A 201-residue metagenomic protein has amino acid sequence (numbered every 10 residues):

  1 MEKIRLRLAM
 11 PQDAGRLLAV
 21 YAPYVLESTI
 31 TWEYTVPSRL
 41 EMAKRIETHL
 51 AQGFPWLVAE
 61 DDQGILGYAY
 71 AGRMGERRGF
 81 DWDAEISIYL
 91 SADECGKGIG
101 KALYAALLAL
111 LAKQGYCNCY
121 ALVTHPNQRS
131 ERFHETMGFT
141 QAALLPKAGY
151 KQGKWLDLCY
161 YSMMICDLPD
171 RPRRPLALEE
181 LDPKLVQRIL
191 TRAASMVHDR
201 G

Functional and structural regions predicted by a protein language model:
E2-I4, Q63-Y68, L156: Glycine-rich phosphate/pyrophosphate-binding loop shared by adenosine-nucleotide-utilizing enzymes
R5-L17: A short beta-loop-alpha structural element at the N-terminal edge of CoA-dependent acyl/N-acetyltransferase catalytic
L18, A22-I46: Conserved GNAT-fold acetyl-CoA-binding loop/helix
V36-D93, Y104-A105, M164-C166, D199-G201: Acetyl-CoA-dependent GNAT
Y70, Y120-V123, T140-D157, C166-D167: Conserved catalytic-core motifs of GNAT/GCN5-like acyltransferases
C95, A121-E131: Conserved beta-strand-loop-alpha-helix junction that forms the acyl-donor binding cleft
G96-A109, R132-T136: Conserved acetyl-CoA-binding loop-helix of GNAT-fold acetyltransferases
L111-V123: Conserved GNAT acetyl-CoA-binding A-motif
